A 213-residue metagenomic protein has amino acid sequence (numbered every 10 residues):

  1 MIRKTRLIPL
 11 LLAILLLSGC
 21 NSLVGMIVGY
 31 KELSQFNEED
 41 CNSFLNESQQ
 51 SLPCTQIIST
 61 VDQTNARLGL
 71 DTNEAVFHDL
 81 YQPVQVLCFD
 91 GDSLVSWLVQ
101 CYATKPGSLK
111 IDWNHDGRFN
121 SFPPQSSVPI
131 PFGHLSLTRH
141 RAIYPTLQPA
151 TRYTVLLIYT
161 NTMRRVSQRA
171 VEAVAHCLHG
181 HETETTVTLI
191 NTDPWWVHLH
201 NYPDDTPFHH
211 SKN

Functional and structural regions predicted by a protein language model:
M1-N21: Sec-dependent bacterial lipoprotein signal peptides
C20-T151: Non-globular targeting/processing and membrane-anchoring segments
S51-C54, D71, H176-L189: Structural alpha-beta junctions
T55-D62, T183-N213: Thiol-based oxidoreductase modules, predominantly thioredoxin-like and allied folds used for disulfide exchange
L98-V99, S167-R169, L199-Y202: A short acidic (Asp/Glu
L109-I111, C177-H181, H209-K212: Short, surface-exposed linear patches
H140-C177, V187-I190: Short active-site neighborhood of thiol/selenol oxidoreductases, capturing the structured segment around
